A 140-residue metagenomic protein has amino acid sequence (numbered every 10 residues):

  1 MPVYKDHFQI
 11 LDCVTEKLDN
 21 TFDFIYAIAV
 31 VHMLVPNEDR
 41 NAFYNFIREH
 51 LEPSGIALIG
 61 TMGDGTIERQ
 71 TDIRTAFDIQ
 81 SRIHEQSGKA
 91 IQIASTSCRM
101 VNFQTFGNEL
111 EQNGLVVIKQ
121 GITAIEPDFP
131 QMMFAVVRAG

Functional and structural regions predicted by a protein language model:
M1-K17, I56-G140: Class I (Rossmann-like) S-adenosyl-L-methionine-dependent methyltransferase catalytic domain, capturing the SAM-binding
N20: Structured loop/turn residues at beta-strand edges in well-structured enzyme cores
D23: Conserved acidic residues
Y26-A29: A conserved beta-strand element that flanks and buttresses the S-adenosyl-L-methionine
M33-P36: A short His-aromatic
D39-A42, T105: An acidic, carboxylate-rich microenvironment
N41-I56: A short glycine-rich, Lys/Arg-flanked "PGG" loop and its adjoining helix->strand segment in the class I
